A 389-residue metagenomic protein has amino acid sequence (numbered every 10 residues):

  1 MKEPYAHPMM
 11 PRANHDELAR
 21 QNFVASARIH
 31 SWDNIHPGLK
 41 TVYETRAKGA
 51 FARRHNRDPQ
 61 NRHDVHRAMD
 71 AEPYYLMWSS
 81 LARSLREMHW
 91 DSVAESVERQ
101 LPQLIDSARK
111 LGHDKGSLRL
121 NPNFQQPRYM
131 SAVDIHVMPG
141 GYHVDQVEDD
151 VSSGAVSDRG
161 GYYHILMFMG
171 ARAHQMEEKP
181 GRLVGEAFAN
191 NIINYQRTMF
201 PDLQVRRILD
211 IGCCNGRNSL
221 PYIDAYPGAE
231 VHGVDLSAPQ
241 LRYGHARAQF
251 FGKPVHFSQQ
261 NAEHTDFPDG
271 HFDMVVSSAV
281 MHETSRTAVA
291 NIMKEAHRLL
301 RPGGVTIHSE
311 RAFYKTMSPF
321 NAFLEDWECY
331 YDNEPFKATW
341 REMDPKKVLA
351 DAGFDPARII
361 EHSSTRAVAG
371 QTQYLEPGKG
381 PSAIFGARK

Functional and structural regions predicted by a protein language model:
A68-F200: Conserved Class I S-adenosyl-L-methionine-dependent methyltransferase catalytic core
Q204-C214: Conserved class I S-adenosyl-L-methionine
L209, R217-H264: Class I SAM-dependent methyltransferase SAM/SAH-binding core
E263-V275: A short acidic, Gly/Pro-enriched loop at the edge of an enzyme's catalytic core that lines a small-molecule cofactor
M274-T287: A short SAM/SAH-binding and catalytic strip from SAM-dependent methyltransferases
A290-P302: A short glycine-rich, Lys/Arg-flanked "PGG" loop and its adjoining helix->strand segment in the class I
I307-A369: C-terminal alpha-helical "lid/dimerization" subdomain adjacent to the S-adenosyl-L-methionine
F385-K389: C-terminal lobe and adjacent flexible extensions of AdoMet/dcAdoMet transferase-like proteins
